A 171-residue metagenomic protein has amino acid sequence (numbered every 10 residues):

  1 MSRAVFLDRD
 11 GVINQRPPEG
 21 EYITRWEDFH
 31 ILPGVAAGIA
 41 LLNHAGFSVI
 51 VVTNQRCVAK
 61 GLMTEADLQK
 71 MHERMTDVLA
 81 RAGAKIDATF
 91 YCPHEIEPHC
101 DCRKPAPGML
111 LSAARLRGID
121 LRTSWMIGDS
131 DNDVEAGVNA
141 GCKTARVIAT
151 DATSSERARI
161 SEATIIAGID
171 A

Functional and structural regions predicted by a protein language model:
M1-S48: Active-site neighborhood of HAD-like aspartate-dependent phosphohydrolases
R3, A66, K70-D87, E95-M126 (+1 more regions): Asp-based, Mg2+/Mn2+-dependent phosphohydrolase catalytic module
L7-R9, T53, G128-D129: Active-site flanking residues adjacent to catalytic metal/cofactor-binding acidic residues
N14-R16, K60, E135, S155: Conserved protein kinase catalytic core
I23, E27, K60-M63, E97-C102: Pocket-edge positions in alpha/beta enzyme catalytic cores
A36, L42, F47-V52, L68-A82 (+1 more regions): Short Lys/Arg-rich amphipathic alpha-helical segments
T53-V58, Y91-I96: Short linear capping/connector segments at secondary-structure termini
Q55-L68: A short secondary-structure junction motif
